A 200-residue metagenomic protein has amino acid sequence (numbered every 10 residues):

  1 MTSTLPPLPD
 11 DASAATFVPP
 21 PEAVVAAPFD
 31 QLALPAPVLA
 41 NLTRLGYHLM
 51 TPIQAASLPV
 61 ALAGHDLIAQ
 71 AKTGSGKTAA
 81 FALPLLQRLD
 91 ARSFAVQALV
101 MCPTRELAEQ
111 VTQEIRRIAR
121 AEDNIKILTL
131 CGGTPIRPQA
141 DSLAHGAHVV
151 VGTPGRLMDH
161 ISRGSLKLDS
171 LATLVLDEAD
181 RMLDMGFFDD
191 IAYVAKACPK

Functional and structural regions predicted by a protein language model:
M1-H65: N-terminal intrinsically disordered, low-complexity tails of helicases
L34, F94, D123, D184-F187 (+1 more regions): Amphipathic alpha-helical protein-protein interaction surfaces
P37-H48, S93-S162, S170-T173: Conserved nucleic-acid-binding Ia/Ib motif block in the N-terminal RecA-like helicase ATPase lobe
Q54, A69, V150-T153, D177: Hydrophobic beta-strand scaffold positions of dinucleotide-using enzymes
A55-L67, T78-S93, L99, E109 (+3 more regions): Walker A/P-loop NTP-binding motif
V60-A61, S142, L166: Conserved alpha-helical segment in the helical subdomain of ABC-type ATPase nucleotide-binding domains
A71-S75: The conserved Walker
M158-K200: SF2 helicase catalytic motif II
